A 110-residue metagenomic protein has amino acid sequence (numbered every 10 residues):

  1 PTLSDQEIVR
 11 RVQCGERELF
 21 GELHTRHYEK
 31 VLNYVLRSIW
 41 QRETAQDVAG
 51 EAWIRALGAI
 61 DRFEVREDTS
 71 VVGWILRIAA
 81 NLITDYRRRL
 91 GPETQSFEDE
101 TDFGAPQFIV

Functional and structural regions predicted by a protein language model:
P1-T2, E93-V110: Internal acidic/polar
D5-Q6, H24, Y28, W53 (+2 more regions): Hydrophobic alpha-helical core bundles mediating ligand binding, dimerization, or RNAP-core interactions
Q6-V9, R17-G21, R42, D68-L76: Short, structured helix-loop boundary elements
I8, H24, L32, R42-A59: Conserved RNAP core-binding helix
V9-N33: A short, charge-rich alpha-helical start-of-domain segment used by transcription regulators
D47-I54, T69-N81: Structural recognition of an alpha-helix C-terminal capping motif at a helix-to-coil junction
G58-R66, L76-E98: Arg/Lys-rich amphipathic alpha helix in sigma70-family domain 2
